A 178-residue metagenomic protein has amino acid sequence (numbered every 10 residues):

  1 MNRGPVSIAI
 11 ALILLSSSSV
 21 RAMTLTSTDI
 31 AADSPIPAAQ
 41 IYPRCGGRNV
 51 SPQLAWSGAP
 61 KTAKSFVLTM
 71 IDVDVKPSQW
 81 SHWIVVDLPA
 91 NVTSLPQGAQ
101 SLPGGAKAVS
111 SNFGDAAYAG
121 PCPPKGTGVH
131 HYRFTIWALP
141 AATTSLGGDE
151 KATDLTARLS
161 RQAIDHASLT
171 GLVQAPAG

Functional and structural regions predicted by a protein language model:
M1-G4: Positively charged n-region of N-terminal signal peptides that target proteins for export
V6-A9, S27-D29: Short helix-onset patch at the extreme N-terminus, typifying the N->h transition of secretory signal peptides
S7-S17: Bacterial N-terminal signal peptides
V20-G178: N-terminus-centered regions that define maturation/targeting leaders and the start of the first functional domain
